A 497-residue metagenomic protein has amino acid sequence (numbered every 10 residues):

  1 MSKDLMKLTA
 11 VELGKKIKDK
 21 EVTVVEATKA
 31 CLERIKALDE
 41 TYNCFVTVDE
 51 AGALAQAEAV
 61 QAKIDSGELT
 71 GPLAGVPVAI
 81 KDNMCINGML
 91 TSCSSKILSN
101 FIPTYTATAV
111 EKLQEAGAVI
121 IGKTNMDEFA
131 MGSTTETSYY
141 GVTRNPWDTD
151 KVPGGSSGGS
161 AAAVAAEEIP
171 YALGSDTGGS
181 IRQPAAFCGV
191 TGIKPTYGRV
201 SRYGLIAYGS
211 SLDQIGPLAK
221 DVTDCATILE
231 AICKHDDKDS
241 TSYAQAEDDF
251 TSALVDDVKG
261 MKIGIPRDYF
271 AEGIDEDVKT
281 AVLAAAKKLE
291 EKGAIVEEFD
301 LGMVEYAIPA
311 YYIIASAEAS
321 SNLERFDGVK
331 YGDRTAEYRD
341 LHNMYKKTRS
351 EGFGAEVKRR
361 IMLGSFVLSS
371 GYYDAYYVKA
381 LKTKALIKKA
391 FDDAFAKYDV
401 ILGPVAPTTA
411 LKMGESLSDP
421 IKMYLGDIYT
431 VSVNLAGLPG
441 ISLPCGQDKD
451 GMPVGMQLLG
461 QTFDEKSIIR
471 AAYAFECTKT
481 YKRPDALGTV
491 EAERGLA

Functional and structural regions predicted by a protein language model:
M1-G52, E291-G293, F366, P484-A497: An N-terminal boundary/leader segment
G14-K15, L32, A271, M303-V304 (+2 more regions): Serine-dependent amide/ester hydrolase catalytic core
K20, K81, D221: Short, conserved phosphate/pyrophosphate- and ester-handling motifs at nucleotide-, phospho-/glycolipid
C31, A53, T106, C225 (+5 more regions): Residue-level signal for inorganic ion chemistry
A37, T41, E111, A166-A172 (+6 more regions): Structural helix-boundary/capping segments
L73-C93, S252, D257-G264, A317-K388 (+1 more regions): Short helix-loop capping/hinge segments that flank enzyme active sites or metal/cofactor-binding pockets
L73-I215, P266-D268, A317, G403-I421: Short glycine/serine-rich loop/turn segments
